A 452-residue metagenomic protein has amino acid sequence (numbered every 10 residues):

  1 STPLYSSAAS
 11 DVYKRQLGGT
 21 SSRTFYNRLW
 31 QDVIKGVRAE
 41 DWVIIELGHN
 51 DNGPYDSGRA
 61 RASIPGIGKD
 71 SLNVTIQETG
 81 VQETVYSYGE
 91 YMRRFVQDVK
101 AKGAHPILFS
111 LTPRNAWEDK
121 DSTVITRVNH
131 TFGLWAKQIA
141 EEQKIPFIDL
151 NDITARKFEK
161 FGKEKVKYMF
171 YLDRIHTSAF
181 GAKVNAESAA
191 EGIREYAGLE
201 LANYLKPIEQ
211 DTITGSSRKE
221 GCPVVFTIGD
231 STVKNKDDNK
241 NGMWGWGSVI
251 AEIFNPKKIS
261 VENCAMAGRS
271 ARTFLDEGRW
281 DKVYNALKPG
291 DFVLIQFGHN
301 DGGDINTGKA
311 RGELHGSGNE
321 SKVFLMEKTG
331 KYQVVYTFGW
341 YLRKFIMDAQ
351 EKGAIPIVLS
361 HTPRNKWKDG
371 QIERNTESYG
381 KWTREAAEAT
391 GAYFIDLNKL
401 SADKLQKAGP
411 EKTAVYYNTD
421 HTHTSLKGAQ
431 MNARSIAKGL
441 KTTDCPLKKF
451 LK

Functional and structural regions predicted by a protein language model:
S1, C222-N241: Short glycine-rich His-centered loop
T2-Y13: Short, small-residue-biased leader/transition segments that mark boundaries at the very start of proteins
L17-S22, A116, M266-A271: Acidic helix-start/capping segments at beta-turn-to-alpha-helix junctions
S21-D32, S270-K282: N-terminal post-signal-peptidase region of extra-cytosolic proteins
D32-A179, K183, A190-G198, A202 (+3 more regions): Alpha-helical cap/lid subdomain in secreted, periplasmic, or secretory-pathway luminal O-acyl-processing enzymes
F147, S231-T232, G242-I253, A387 (+1 more regions): Polytopic alpha-helical membrane proteins, predominantly small-molecule transporters/carriers
K206-P223: Low-complexity, Pro/Thr/Ser/Gly/Ala-rich linker/spacer regions in secreted, extracellular modular proteins
